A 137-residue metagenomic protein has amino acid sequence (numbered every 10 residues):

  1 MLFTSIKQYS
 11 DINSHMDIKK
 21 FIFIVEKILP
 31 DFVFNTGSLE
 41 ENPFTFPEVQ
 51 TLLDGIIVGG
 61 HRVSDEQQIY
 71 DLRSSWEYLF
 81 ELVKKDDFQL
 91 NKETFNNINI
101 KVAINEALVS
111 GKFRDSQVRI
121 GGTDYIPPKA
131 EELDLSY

Functional and structural regions predicted by a protein language model:
M1-Y137: FIC/Doc superfamily catalytic core
